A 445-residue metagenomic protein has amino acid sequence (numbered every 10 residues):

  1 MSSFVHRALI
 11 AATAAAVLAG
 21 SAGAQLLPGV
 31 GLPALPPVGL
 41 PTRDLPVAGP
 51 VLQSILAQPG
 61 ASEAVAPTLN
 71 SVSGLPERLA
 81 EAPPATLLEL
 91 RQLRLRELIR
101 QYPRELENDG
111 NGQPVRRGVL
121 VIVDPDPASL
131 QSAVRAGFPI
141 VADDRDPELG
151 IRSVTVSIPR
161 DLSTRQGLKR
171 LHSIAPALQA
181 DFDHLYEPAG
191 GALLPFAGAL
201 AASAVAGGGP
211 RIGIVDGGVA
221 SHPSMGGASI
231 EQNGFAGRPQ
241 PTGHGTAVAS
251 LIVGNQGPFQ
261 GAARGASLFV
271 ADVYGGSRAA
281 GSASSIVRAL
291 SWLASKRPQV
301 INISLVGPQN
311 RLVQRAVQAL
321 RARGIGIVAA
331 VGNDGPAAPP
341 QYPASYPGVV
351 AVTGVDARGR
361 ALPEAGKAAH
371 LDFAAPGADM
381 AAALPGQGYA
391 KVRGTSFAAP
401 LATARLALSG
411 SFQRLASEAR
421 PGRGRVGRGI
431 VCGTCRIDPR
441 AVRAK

Functional and structural regions predicted by a protein language model:
A19-A22: N-terminal signal peptide c-region/cleavage motif recognized by signal peptidases
L27-P28, E107-G110, R297-L305, R311-L312 (+5 more regions): C-terminal subdomain of the subtilisin-like protease fold in secreted/lumenal serine endopeptidases
V38-F182, E187, Q299-V300: Inhibitory N-terminal propeptides of secreted protease zymogens
E148-T155, L162-V219, P223-S224, R425-K445: Protease zymogen maturation seam
A202-I212, V219-I230, G237-S284, Y346-P347 (+2 more regions): Subtilisin-like serine protease catalytic core
S203-G208, A280-I301, R311-I327, A337-A351 (+2 more regions): Mature extracellular/periplasmic domains of secretome proteins
I214-D216, Q341-S411: Extracellular S/T/G-rich loop segment that most often corresponds to the catalytic His/Ser-adjacent loop
A271-V273, G377-K445: Hydrolase catalytic cores
